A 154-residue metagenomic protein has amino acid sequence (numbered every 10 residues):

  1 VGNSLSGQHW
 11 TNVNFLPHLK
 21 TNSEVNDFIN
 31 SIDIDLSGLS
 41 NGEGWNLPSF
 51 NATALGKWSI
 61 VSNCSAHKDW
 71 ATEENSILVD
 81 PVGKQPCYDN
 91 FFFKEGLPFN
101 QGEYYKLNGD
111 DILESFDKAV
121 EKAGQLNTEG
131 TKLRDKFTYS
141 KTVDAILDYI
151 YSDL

Functional and structural regions predicted by a protein language model:
V1-N3, N63-A66: Short, polar loop motifs at secondary-structure junctions
V1-S23: Nucleotide-activated donor-binding/catalytic signature segment of Leloir-type glycosyltransferases, i.e., the conserved
N26, S49-K57, S65-D69: Short alpha-helical segment that forms part of, or immediately flanks, the ligand-binding pocket in carbohydrate-active
D27-G44, K57: Acidic donor-binding loop of glycosyltransferase active sites
I29, W45, C64, W70 (+2 more regions): Tryptophan-centric aromatic hotspots in well-structured domains and transmembrane helices
W58-V61, I77-L78: Short hydrophobic beta-strand element within catalytic cores of glycosyltransferases and related nucleotide-activated
K68-K118: Change "using UDP/GDP/dTDP sugars" to "using nucleotide sugars
E103-E114, V120-I150: A charged, aromatic-enriched C-terminal amphipathic alpha-helix characteristic of glycosyltransferases across folds
